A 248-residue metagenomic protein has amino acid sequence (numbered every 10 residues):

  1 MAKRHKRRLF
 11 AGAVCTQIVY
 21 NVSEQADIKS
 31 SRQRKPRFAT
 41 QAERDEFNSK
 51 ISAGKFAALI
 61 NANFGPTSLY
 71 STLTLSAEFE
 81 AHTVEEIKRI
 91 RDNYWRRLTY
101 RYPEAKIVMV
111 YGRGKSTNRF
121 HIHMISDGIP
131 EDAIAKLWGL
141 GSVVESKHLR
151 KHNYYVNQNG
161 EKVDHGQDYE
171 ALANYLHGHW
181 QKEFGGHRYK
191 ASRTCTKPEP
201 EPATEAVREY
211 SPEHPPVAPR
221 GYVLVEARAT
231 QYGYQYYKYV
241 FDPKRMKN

Functional and structural regions predicted by a protein language model:
M1-N118, G128-N248: Right-hand nucleic-acid polymerase module
H121: Calcium-binding loop positions in Ca2+-binding modules
